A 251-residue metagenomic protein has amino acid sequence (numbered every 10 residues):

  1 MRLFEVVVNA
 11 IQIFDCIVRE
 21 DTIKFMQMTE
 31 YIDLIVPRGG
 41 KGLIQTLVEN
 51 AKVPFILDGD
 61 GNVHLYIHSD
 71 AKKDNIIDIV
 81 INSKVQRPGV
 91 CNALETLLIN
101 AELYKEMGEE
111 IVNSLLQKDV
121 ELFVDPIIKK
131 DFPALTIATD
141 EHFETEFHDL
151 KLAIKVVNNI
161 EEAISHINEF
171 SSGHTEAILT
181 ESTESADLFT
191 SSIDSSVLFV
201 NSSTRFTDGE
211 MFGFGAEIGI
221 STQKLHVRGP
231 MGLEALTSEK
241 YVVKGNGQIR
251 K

Functional and structural regions predicted by a protein language model:
M1-D70: Rossmann-like NAD(P) dinucleotide-binding subdomain of oxidoreductase/dehydrogenase enzymes
F4-I11, P88, A93-L94, E121-I127 (+3 more regions): Flexible, glycine/charged-enriched surface loops at secondary-structure junctions
R19, K73, N159-E161, T183: Residues at or immediately preceding the N-termini of alpha-helices
E30-Y31, N50-A51, K118, I193-D194 (+1 more regions): Short, structured coil segments at secondary-structure junctions
L43-D149, V200: ALDH superfamily catalytic-core signature
L97-I99, D149-N158, G173-I178: Short, well-ordered beta-strand elements within core beta-sheets of diverse protein domains
S165-R250: C-terminal core of ALDH-fold dehydrogenases
